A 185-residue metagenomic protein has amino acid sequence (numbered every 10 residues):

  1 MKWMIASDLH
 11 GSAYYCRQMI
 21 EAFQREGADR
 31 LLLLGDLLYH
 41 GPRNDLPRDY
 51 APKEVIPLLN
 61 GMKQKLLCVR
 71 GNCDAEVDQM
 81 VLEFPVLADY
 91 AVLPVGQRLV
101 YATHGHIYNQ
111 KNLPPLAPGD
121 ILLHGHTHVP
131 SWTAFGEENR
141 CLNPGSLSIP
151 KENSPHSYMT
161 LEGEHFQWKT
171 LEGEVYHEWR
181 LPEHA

Functional and structural regions predicted by a protein language model:
K2-V95: Core catalytic region of metal-dependent phosphoesterases/phosphodiesterases, especially metallo-beta-lactamase-like
I5, L32, A102-H104, L123: Structural motif
L9, A51, A102-T103, L147: Long, contiguous hydrophobic alpha-helical segments, chiefly transmembrane helices and signal peptides
H40-R43, E76-Q79, Y101, N109-N112 (+1 more regions): Short acidic/glycine-rich loop or secondary-structure boundary segments that cap or lie
D45, V81, S154-P155, R180: Short aromatic-enriched loop/helix-cap "lid" or pocket-rim segments at secondary-structure transitions that line
L59, L93, A102-H104, G145: Generic structural signal for conserved hydrophobic packing positions in ordered secondary structure
A88, L99, H106-W179: Conserved beta-sheet core of the metallophosphoesterase superfamily
E183-A185: Non-catalytic terminal accessory segments
